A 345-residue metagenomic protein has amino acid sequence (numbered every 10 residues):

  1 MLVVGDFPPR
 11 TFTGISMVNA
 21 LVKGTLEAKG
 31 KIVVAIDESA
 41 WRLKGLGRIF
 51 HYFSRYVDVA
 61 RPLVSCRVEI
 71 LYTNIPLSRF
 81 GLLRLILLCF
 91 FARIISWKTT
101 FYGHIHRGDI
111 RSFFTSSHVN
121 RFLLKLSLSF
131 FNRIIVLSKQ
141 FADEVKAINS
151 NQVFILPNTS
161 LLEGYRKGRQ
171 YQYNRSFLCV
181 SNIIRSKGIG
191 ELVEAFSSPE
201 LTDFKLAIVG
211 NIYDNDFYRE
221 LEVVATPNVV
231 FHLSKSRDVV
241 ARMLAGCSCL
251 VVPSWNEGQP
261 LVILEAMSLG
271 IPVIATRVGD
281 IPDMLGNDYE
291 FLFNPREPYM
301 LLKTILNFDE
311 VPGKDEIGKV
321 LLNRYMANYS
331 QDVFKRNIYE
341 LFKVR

Functional and structural regions predicted by a protein language model:
L2-V4, G168-K187, V193-S197, L206-V209: Conserved donor-binding/catalytic core segment of Leloir-type glycosyltransferases
S16-L21, R175, I184-S198, D216-R219 (+1 more regions): A conserved mid-protein helix/loop that constitutes part of the nucleotide-sugar donor-binding site
L124-R166: Donor nucleotide-sugar binding/catalytic pocket of nucleotide-sugar-dependent glycosyltransferases
K205-V239: Short, structured helix-loop element that forms part of the nucleotide-activated donor/catalytic region
W255: Aromatic "clamp/platform" in nucleotide-sugar-dependent glycosyltransferases that forms part of the donor/acceptor
P272-A275: Short hydrophobic beta-strand element within catalytic cores of glycosyltransferases and related nucleotide-activated
N287, F291-E297, N307-P312: Conserved acidic donor-binding segment of nucleotide-sugar-dependent glycosyltransferases
P312-K343: A charged, aromatic-enriched C-terminal amphipathic alpha-helix characteristic of glycosyltransferases across folds
